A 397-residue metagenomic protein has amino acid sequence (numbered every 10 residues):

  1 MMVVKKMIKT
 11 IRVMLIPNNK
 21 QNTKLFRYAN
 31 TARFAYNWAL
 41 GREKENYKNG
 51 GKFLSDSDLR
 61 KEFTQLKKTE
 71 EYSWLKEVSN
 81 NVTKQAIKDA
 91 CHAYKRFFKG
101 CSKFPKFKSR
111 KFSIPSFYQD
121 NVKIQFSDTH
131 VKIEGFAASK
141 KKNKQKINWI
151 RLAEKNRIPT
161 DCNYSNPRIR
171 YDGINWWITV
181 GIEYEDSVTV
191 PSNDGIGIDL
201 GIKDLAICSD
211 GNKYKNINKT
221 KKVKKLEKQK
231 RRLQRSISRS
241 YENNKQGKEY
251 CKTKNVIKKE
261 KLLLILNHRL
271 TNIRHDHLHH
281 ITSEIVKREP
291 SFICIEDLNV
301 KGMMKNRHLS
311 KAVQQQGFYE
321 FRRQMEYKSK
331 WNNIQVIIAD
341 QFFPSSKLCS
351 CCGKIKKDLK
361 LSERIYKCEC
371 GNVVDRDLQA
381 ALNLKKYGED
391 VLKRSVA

Functional and structural regions predicted by a protein language model:
M1-A397: Nucleic-acid substrate recognition interfaces
